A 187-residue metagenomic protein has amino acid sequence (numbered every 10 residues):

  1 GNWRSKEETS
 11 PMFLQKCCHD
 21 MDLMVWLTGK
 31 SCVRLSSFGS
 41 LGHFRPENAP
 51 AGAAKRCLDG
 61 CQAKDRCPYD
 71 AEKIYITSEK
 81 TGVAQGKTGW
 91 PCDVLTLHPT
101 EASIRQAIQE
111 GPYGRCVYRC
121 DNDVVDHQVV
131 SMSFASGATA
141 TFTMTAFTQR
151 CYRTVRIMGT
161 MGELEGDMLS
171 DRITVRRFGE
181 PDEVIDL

Functional and structural regions predicted by a protein language model:
G1-G114: Predominantly a Rossmann-like dinucleotide-binding segment in NAD(P)-dependent oxidoreductases
V117-L187: Glycine-enriched catalytic-core subsegment of oxygenase/oxidase enzymes
